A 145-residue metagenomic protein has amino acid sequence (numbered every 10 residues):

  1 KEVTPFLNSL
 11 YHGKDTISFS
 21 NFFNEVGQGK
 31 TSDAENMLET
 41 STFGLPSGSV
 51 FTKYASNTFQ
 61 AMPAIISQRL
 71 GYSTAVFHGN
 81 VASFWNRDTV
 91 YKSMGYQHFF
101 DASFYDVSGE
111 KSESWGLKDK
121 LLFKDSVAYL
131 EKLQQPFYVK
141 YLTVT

Functional and structural regions predicted by a protein language model:
K1-T145: Solvent-exposed soluble domains appended to multi-pass membrane proteins
